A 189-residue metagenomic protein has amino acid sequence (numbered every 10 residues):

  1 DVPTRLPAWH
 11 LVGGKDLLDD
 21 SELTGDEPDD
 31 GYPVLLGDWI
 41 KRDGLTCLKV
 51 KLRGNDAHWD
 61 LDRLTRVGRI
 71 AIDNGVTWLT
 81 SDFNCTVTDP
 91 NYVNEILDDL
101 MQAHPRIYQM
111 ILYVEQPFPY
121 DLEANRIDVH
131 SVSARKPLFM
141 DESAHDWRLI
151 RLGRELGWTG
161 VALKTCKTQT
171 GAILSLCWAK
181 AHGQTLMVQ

Functional and structural regions predicted by a protein language model:
D1: Metal- or metallocofactor-binding catalytic centers and their adjacent structured scaffolds across diverse enzyme
P7-V34, K51-G54, F139: Active-site mouth loops of central-metabolism enzymes
S21-P28, V34, K41-T46, H58 (+1 more regions): Alpha-solenoid helical-repeat scaffolds
K41, V50-Q189: Catalytic core of soluble alpha/beta enzymes
